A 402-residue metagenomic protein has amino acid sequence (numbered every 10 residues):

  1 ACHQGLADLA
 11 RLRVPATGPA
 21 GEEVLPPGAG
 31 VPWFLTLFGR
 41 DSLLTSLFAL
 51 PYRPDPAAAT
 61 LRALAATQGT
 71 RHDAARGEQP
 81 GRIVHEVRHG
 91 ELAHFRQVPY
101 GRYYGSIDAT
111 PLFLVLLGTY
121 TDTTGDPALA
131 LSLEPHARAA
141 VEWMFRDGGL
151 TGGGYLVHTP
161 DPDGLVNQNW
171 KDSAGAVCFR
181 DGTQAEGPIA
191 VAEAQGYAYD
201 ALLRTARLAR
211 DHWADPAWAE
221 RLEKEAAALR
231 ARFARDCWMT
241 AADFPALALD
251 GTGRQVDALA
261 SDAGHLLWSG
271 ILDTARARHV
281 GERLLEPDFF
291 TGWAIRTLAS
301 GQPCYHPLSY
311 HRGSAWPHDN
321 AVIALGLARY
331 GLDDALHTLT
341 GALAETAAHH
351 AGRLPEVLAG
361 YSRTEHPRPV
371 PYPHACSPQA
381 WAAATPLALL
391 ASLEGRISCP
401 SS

Functional and structural regions predicted by a protein language model:
A1-L37, A63-V98, Y103, G149-A190 (+2 more regions): Extended glycan-interaction surfaces of carbohydrate-active proteins
C2-L9, A137, A219-C237, T340-L343: Short amphipathic alpha-helical coiled-coil/interface segments
L12, L64, Y120, A137 (+7 more regions): Alpha-helical solenoid scaffolds that mediate protein-protein interactions, centered on TPR/SEL1-like repeats but also
L35-G164, A192-Q195, Y199, S314-L336 (+2 more regions): Aromatic-rich carbohydrate-recognition surfaces in CAZymes
T124-P127, L202-T205, A209-P216, D334 (+1 more regions): Long alpha-helical scaffolds in large eukaryotic adaptor/regulatory proteins, encompassing alpha-solenoid repeat systems
A128-L133, G152-H158, A214-R221, A241 (+1 more regions): Short, glycine/acidic-rich hinge or "gate" loops at secondary-structure transitions that mediate conformational
Q195-R230: Active-site neighborhood of glycoside hydrolase catalytic domains
